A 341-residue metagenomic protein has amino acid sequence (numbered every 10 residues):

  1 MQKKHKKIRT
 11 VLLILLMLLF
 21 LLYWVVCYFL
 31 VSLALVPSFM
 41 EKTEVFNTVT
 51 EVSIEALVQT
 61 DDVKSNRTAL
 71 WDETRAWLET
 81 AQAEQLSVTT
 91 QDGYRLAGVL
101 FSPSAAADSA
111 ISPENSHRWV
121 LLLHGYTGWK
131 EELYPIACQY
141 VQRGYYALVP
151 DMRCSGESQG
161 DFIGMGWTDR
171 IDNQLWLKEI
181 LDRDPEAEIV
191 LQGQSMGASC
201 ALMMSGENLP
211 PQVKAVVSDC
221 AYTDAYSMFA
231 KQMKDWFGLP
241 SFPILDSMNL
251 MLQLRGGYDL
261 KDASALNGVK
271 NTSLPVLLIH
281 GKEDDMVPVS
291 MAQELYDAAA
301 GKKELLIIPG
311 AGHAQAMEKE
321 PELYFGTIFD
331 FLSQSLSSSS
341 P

Functional and structural regions predicted by a protein language model:
Q2-T68: N-terminal membrane-anchoring alpha-helices
K64-N115: N-terminal cap/lid segment of alpha/beta-hydrolase-fold proteins
W119, Y126-Q139, M152: The serine-hydrolase catalytic nucleophile loop
E132, I163-D184: Alpha/beta-hydrolase active-site loop
A137-Q159: Conserved alpha/beta-hydrolase
M203-Y258: Hydrolase active-site cap/lid region
N271-S273, L278-H280, D284: Short beta-strand/loop motif that positions the catalytic acidic residue of the alpha/beta-hydrolase fold
A311-P321, F325: Catalytic histidine-centered segment of alpha/beta-hydrolase-like enzymes
